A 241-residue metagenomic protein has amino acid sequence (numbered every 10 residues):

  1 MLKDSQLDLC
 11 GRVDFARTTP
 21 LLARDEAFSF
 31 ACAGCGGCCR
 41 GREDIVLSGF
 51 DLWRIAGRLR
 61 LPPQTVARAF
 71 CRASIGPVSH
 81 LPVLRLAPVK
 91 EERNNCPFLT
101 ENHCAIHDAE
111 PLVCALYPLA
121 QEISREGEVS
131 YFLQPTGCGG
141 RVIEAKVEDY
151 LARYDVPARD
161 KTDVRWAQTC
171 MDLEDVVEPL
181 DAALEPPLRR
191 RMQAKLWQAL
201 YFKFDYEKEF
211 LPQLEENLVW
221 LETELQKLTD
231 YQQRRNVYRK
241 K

Functional and structural regions predicted by a protein language model:
M1-K241: Short loop/turn segments that flank or connect secondary-structure elements
